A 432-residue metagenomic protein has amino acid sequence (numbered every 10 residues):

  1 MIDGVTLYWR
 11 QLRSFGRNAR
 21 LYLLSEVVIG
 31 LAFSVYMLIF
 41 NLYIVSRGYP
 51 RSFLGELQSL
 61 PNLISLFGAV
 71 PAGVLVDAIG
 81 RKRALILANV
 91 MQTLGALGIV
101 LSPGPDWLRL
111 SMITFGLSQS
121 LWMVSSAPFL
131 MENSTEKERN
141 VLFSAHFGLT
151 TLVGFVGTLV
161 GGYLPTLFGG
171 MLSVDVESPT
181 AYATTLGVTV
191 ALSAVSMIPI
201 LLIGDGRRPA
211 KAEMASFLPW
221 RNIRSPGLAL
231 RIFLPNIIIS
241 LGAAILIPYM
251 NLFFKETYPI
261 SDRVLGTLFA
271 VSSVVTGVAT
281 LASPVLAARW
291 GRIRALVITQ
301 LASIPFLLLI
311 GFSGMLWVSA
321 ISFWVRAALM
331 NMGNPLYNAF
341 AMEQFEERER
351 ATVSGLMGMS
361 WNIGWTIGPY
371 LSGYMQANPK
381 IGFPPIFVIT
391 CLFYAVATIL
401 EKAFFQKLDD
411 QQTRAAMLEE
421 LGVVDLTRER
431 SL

Functional and structural regions predicted by a protein language model:
M1-G16, G204-L234, L418-L432: Juxtamembrane intracellular "pre-TM" segments in multi-pass secondary transporters
G4-F67, L228-F269: Helix-loop boundary and gating motifs at the non-cytosolic
V27, G95, D106-W122, I237 (+1 more regions): Hydrophobic core of transmembrane alpha-helices in multi-pass small-molecule transporters, especially MFS/SLC-type
F67-P103: Conserved MFS/SLC helix-loop-helix module at the cytosolic interface between two early adjacent transmembrane helices
G68-G80, P165, A279-R292, Q376-A377: Helix-to-loop junctions at the C-terminal end of transmembrane segments in multipass secondary transporters
R83-G98, R294-L309, V388: Structural signature of the two symmetry-related core transmembrane helices
T166-V190, Y374-Y394: A membrane-interface helix-boundary motif in multi-pass transporters
A191-G204, V388-L426, R430-L432: Multi-pass alpha-helical transporter architecture, strongest for 12-TM Major Facilitator/SLC carriers used
